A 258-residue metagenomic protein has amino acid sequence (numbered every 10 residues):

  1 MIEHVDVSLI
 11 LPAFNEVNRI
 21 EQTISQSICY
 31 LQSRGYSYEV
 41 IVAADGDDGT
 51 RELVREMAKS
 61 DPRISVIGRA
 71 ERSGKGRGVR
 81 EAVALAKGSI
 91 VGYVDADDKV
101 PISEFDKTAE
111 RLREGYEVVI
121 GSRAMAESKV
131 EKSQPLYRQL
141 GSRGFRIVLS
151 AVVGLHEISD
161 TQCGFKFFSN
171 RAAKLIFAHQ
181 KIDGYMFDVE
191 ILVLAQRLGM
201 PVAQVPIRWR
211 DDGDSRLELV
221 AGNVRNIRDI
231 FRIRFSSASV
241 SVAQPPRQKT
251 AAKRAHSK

Functional and structural regions predicted by a protein language model:
M1-C29, Y36: N-proximal low-complexity "stem/linker" segments adjacent to membrane-targeting elements
M1-D6, V152-L155, H179-K258: Hydrophobic helical membrane-anchoring modules
E16-I20, G46, P101: Donor nucleotide-sugar binding loop of glycosyltransferases
Y36-D47, I67-R69: Short beta-strand/loop segment that forms part of the nucleotide-sugar
A44-E52, D98: A conserved acidic beta->alpha catalytic loop
R63, R69-L85, I90, I102-Y185 (+2 more regions): Acceptor/aglycone-binding surface of glycosyltransferases and processive sugar-polymer synthases
